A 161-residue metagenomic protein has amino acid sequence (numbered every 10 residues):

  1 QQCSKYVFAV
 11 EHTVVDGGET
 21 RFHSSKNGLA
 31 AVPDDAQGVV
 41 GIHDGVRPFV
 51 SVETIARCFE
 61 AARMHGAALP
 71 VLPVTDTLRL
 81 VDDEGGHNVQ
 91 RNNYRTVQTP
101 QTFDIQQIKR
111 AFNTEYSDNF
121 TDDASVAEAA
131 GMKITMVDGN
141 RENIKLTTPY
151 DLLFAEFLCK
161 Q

Functional and structural regions predicted by a protein language model:
Q2-K5: Conserved hydrophobic residues forming the short capping helix/wall of the S-adenosyl-L-methionine
V7-E19: Conserved donor nucleotide-binding strand/loop of the catalytic core
A9-E11, M64, G131-K133: A generic structural signal for alpha->beta connector loops
E19-V81, Q98: Conserved beta-loop-beta/alpha segment of the NTase-like Rossmann-fold superfamily that binds/positions NTPs
R47, A67-L69, G86, P100 (+2 more regions): A residue-level structural signature of the nucleotidyltransferase/glycosyltransferase Rossmann-like core
T77-Q101: Short, flexible, basic/aromatic active-site loop/helix in glycosyltransferases
R95-Q161: Conserved alpha/beta core of the MobA/IspD/sugar-nucleotide pyrophosphorylase nucleotidyltransferase superfamily
